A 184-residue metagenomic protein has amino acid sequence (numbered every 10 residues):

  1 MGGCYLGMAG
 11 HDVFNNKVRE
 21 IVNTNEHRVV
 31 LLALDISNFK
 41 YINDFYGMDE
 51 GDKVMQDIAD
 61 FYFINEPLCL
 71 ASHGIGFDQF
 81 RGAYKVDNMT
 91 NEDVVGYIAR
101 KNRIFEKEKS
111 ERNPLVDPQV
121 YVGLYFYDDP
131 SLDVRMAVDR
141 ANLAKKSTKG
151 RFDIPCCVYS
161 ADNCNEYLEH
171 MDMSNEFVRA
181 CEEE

Functional and structural regions predicted by a protein language model:
G2-V30, S37-F63, H73-F77, R81-G82 (+3 more regions): Conserved long alpha-helical elements within nucleotide-processing catalytic cores of c-di-GMP signaling and class III
V13, K17, E26, L32 (+1 more regions): Active-site core of bacterial EAL-family cyclic-dinucleotide phosphodiesterase domains
T24-N25, Y46, D87, R112 (+1 more regions): Short coil/turn helix-boundary motifs
V30-L32, H73, G123-Y125, C157: Conserved beta-strand cores of small sensory beta-sandwich domains that regulate signal transduction, primarily PAS/PAC
A59-E66, D93-R112, R140-N142, V178-C181: Alpha-helical scaffold within the catalytic cores of cyclic-nucleotide enzymes
S72-G76, R103-Y121, K149: Catalytic core regions of nucleotide second-messenger enzymes
A83-V94, S110-L115, Q119-R140, A144 (+1 more regions): Catalytic strand-loop-helix junctions within cyclic-nucleotide turnover domains
E106-K109, R135-A161, N165, M173-E184: Catalytic/regulatory signature loops of cyclic-dinucleotide turnover enzymes and related class III nucleotidyl cyclases
